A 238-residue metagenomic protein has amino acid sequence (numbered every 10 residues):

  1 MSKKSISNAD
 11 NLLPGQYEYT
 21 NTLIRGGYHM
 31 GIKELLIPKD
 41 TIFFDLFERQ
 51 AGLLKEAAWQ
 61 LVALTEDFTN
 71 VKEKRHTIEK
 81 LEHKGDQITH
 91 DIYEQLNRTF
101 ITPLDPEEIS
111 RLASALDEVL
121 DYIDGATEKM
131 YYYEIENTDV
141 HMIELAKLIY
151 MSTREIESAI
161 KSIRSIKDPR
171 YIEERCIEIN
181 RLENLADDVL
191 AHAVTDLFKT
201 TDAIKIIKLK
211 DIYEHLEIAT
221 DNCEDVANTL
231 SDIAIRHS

Functional and structural regions predicted by a protein language model:
D10-N11, L182: Enrichment for repetitive, rod-forming helical segments
N11-H29: Short, Lys/Arg-enriched N-terminal segments with co-localized hydrophobic residues within the first ~10-30 amino acids
R25-S238: Cytosolic, long alpha-helical scaffolding segments
